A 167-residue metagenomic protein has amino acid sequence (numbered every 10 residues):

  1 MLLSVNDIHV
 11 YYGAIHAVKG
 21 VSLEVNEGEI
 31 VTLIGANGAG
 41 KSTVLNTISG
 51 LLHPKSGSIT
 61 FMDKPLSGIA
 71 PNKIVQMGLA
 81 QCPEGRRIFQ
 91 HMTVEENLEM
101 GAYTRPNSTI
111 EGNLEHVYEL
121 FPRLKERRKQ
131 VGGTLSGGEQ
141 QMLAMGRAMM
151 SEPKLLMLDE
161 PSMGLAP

Functional and structural regions predicted by a protein language model:
L3-V5, V18: Conserved structural motif at the start of ABC-family nucleotide-binding domains
G13, V31, I69, V94-G112 (+2 more regions): ABC-type ATPase nucleotide-binding domains, specifically the catalytic core motifs of the NBD
I34-A36: The feature captures the beta-strand-to-loop junction immediately N-terminal to the Walker
S49: Helix-to-loop junction immediately C-terminal to a conserved catalytic motif
G57-K64, M77, I110-G112: Conserved ABC transporter NBD signature motif
M92, L135, A148-M149: ABC ATPase signature
V131-L135, E139: Conserved ABC ATPase signature
M150-K154, E160: A short, proline-enriched helix->beta-strand linker immediately N-terminal to the Walker B motif in ABC-type P-loop
